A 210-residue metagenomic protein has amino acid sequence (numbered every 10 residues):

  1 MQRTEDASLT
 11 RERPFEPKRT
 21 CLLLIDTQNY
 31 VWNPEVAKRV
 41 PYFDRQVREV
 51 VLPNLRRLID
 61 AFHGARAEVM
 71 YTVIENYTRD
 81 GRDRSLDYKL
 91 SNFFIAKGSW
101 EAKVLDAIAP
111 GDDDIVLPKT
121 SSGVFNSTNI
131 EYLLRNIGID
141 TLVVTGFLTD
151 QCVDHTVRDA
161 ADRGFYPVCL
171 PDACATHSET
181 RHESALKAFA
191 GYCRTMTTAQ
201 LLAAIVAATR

Functional and structural regions predicted by a protein language model:
M1-C21, R57-A65, D87-R210: Active-site-adjacent betaalpha module
K18-T20, V36-F62, R66-I74: A short alpha/beta connector and helix-capping loop motif
C21-T27: N-terminal nucleotide-binding beta1-loop-alpha1 segment
T27, I74-N76, D172: Active-site loop/turn elements of alpha/beta-hydrolase fold enzymes, especially the short glycine-/histidine-rich
Q28-P34: Short acidic, Gly/Ser-rich segments with clustered Asp/Glu that frequently serve as metal-coordination loops in enzyme
V36-F43, R82-L86, A160: Surface-exposed, active-site-proximal loop segments in enzymatic domains
R66-V69, V73-N92: Early exported N-terminus immediately downstream of N-terminal targeting peptides
